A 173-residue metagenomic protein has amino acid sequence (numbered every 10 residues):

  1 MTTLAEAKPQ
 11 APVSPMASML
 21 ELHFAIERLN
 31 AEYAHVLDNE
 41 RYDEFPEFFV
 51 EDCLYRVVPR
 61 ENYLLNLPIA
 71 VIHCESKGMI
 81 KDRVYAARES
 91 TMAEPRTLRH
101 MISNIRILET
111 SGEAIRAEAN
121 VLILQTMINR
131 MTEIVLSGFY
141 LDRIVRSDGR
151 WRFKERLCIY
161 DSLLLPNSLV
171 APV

Functional and structural regions predicted by a protein language model:
T2-D43, E47-E51: Short, low-complexity N-terminal intrinsically disordered segments enriched in polar/charged residues
T2-Q10, L98-M101, R106-V173: A beta-strand edge to alpha-helix "cap/lid" segment located at domain peripheries
S18-E21, P68, T132: Conserved aromatic-histidine-acidic binding/catalytic patches
F24-E27, V71, G78, V135: A generic "alpha-helical surface" signal
Y33, F45, I80, A117 (+1 more regions): Hydrophobic pocket/interface hotspot
E51-N120: A solvent-exposed, acidic/Ser-Thr-rich amphipathic alpha-helical stretch
